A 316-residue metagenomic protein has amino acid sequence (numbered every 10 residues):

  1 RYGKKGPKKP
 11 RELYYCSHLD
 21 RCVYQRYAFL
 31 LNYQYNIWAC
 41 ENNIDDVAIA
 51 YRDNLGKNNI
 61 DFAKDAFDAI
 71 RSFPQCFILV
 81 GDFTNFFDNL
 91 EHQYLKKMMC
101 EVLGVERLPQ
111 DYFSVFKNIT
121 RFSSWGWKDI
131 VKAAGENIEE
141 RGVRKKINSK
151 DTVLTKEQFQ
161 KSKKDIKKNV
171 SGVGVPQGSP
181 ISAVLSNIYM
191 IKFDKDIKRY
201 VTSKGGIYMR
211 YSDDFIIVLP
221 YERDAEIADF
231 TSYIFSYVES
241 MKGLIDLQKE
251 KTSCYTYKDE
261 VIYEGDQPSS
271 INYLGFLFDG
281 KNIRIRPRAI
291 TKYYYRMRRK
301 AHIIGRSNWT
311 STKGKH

Functional and structural regions predicted by a protein language model:
R1-G6, Y14-C16: N-terminal accessory alpha/beta regions
C16-L30: Elongated alpha-helical scaffolds
A28-H92: Active-site-proximal segment of RNA-dependent polymerases
W38-L55, Y112-N118, G205-S212, L247-Q248: Short, glycine/acidic-rich hinge or "gate" loops at secondary-structure transitions that mediate conformational
F73-S212, I216-S232, T310: Conserved polymerase palm-domain catalytic core
V173, G265-H316: Active-site and adjacent loop segments of nucleotide-processing enzymes that use two-metal-ion phosphate chemistry
Y221-L247, L274, F278-R288: Helical (often loop-to-helix) elements that flank the catalytic cores of nucleotide-handling enzymes
V238-L274: Conserved catalytic core of two-metal-ion nucleotidyltransferases
